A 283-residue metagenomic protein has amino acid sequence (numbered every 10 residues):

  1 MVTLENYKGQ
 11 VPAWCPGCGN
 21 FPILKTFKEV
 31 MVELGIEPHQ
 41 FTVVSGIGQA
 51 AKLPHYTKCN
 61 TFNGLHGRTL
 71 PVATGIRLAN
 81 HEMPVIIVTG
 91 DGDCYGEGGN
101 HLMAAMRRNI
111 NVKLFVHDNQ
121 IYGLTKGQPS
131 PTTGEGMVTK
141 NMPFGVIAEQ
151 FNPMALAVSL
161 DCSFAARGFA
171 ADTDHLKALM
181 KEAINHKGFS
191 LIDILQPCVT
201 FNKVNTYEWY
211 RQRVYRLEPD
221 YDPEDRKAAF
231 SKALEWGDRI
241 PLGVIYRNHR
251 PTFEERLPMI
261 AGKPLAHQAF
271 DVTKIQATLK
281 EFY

Functional and structural regions predicted by a protein language model:
M1-T74, L78-M83: Thiamine diphosphate
G9, C198-Y283: Flexible, low-complexity linker and terminal segments
Q10, E37-F41, A79-V85, R107-V112 (+4 more regions): Short coil/turn connectors at secondary-structure junctions
V44-G46, V88-T89, K113-D118, D193-L195 (+1 more regions): Short beta-strand segments
I47-Q49, N119-I121, D172, L195-F201 (+1 more regions): Glycine-rich beta-alpha junction loops
Q49-G123: Thiamine diphosphate
G99-A104, L124-G136, L156: Active-site-proximal loop->helix
P131-A183: Conserved thiamine diphosphate
